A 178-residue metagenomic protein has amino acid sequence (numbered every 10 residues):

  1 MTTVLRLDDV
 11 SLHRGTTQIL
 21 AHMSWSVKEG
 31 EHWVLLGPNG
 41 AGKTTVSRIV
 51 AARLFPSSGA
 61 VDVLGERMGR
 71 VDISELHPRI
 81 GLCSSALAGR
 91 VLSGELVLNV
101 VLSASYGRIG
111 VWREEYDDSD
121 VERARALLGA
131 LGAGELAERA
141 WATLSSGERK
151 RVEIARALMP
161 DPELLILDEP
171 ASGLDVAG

Functional and structural regions predicted by a protein language model:
A51: Helix-to-loop junction immediately C-terminal to a conserved catalytic motif
G59-G69, L76: Conserved ABC transporter NBD signature motif
E115, A140-L144, E148: Conserved ABC ATPase signature
I154: Hydrophobic anchor residue at the start of the ABC signature
D161: Conserved catalytic motifs of ABC-family nucleotide-binding domains
L165-E169: Catalytic Walker B motif of ABC-type/P-loop ATPase nucleotide-binding domains
